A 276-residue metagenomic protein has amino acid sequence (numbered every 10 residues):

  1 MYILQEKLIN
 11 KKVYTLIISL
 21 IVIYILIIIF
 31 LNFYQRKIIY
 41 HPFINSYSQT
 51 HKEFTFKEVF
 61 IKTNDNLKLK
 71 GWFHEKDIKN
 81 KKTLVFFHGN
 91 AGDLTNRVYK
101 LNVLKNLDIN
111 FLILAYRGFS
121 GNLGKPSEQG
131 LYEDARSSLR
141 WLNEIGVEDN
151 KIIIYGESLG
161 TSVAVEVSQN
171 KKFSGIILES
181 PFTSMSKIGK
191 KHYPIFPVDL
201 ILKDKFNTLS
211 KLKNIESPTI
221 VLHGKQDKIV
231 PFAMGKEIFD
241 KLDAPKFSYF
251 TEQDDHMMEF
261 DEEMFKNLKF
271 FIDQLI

Functional and structural regions predicted by a protein language model:
L16-K62: An N-terminal hydrophobic leader/cap segment in hydrolases
N64-W141, N150, E157, S162 (+1 more regions): Membrane-embedded segments
K100, T208, S217, P231-D240: Short alpha-helix in the alpha/beta-hydrolase fold that links the catalytic acid
T161-S217: Hydrolase active-site cap/lid region
N214-E216, V221-D227: Short beta-strand/loop motif that positions the catalytic acidic residue of the alpha/beta-hydrolase fold
Q226-V230, H256-M258: Acidic catalytic loop of the alpha/beta-hydrolase fold
K236-E259: Catalytic histidine neighborhood in serine/cysteine hydrolases with alpha/beta-hydrolase-type architecture
E259-Q274: Post-His helix in hydrolase/transferase enzymes
